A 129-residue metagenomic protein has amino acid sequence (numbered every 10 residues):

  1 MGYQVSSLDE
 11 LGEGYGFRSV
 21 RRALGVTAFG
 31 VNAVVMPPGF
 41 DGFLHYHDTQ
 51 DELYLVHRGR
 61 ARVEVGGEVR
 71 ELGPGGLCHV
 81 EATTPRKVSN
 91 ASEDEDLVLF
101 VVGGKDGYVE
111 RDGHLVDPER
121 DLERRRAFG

Functional and structural regions predicted by a protein language model:
M1-F29, F43, E110-G129: A short, N-terminal "cap"/entry segment at the start of jelly-roll beta-barrel domains of the cupin/DSBH fold
F17, N32-H47: Conserved short histidine dyad/triad with adjacent acidic residue
R22, G42-D48, S89-A91: Short histidine-centered beta-strand/loop micro-motifs that create catalytic or ligand/metal-coordination sites
G25, R62, A82-V109: Ligand-binding loop in jelly-roll beta-barrel domains
F40, T49-Q50, E68, T84-P85 (+1 more regions): A generic "binding-loop/recognition-motif" signal
T49-D51, V56-A61, G66: Glycine- and acidic-residue-biased ligand/ion/polar-headgroup-sensing regions
G67-T83: Short acidic-glycine-tyrosine-enriched beta hairpin
